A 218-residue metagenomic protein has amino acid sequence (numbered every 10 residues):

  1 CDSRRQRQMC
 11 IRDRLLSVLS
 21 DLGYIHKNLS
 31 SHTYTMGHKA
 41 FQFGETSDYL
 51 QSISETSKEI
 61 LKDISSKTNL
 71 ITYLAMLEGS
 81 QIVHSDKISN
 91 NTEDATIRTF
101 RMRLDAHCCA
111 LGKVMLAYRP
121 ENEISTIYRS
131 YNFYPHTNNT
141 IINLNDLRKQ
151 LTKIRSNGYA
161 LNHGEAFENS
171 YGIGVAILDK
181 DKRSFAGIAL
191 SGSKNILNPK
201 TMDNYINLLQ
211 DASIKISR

Functional and structural regions predicted by a protein language model:
C1-I11: Single conserved hydrophobic/aromatic residue that forms the stacking wall/gate of nucleotide- or nucleobase-binding
R4, L77, L178-K180: Short, acidic, Ser/Thr-enriched surface-loop or helix-capping motifs
R4, T33, G37, L50 (+7 more regions): Short, structured helix-loop boundary elements
L16-S17: Short, hydrophobic-biased segments on the C-terminal half of alpha helices that form "recognition helices"
S20-S30, T35: Beta-hairpin "wing" of winged helix-turn-helix
T35-R129: Amphipathic alpha-helical effector-binding/dimerization core of metabolite-sensing transcriptional regulators
T126, Y131-N132, S213-R218: Cysteine/selenocysteine-centered motifs that mediate thiol-based redox chemistry or coordinate metal-sulfur cofactors
N139-S213: Extended hydrophobic
